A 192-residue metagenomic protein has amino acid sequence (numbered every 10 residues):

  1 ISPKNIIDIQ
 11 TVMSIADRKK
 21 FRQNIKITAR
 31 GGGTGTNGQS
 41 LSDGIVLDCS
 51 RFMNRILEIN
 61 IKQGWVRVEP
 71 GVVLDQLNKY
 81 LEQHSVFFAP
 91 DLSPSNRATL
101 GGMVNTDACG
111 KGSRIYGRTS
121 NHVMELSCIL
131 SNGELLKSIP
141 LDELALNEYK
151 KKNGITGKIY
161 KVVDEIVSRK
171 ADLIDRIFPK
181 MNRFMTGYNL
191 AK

Functional and structural regions predicted by a protein language model:
I1-Q23, I27, I45, C49-P94 (+3 more regions): N-terminal glycine-rich flavin-associated loop
R30: Conserved PLP cofactor-binding pocket of PLP-dependent enzymes
N37: Short catalytic-site patches enriched in acidic/histidine residues that coordinate or position cofactors/metals
A98-G101: Internal, active-site/partner-interface "lid" segment
V162-K192: Polyanion-binding loop/helix "lid" in catalytic or ligand-binding cores
